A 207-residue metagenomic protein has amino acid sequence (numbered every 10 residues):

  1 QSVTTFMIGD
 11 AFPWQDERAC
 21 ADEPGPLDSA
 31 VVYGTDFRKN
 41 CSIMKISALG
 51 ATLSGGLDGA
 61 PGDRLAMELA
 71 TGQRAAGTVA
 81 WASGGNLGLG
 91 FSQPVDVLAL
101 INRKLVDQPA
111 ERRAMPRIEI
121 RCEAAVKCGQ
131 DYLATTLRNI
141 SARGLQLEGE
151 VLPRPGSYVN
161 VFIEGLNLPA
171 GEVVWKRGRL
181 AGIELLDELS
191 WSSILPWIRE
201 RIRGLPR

Functional and structural regions predicted by a protein language model:
Q1-R207: Structured alpha-helical
